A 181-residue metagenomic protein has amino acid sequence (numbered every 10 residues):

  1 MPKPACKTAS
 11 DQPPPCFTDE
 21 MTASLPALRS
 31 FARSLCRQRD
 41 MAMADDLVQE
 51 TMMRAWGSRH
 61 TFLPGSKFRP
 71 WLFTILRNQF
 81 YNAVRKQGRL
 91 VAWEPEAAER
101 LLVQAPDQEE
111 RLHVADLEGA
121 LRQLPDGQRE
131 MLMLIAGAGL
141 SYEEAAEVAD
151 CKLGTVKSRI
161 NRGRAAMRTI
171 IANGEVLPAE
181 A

Functional and structural regions predicted by a protein language model:
P2-C6, C16-F17, R39, E147-V148 (+1 more regions): C-terminal edge and immediately downstream basic/flexible tail or linker adjoining helix-turn-helix-like DNA-binding
T8, Q12-C16, A97-R122: Acidic, proline/glycine-rich intrinsically disordered inter-domain spacer in sigma factors
A9-E20, S30-E50, H60-L63: Short, charged helix-capping/linker segments at alpha-helix termini
L28, A32, A44-A55, I75 (+3 more regions): Short, small-hydrophobic-rich alpha-helical interface motif
R29, M52, P125, R129 (+1 more regions): C-terminal flanking helix
Q49-W56, S66-R89, R164: Σ70-family region 2.3-2.4 aromatic/basic alpha-helix that recognizes the −10 promoter and nucleates DNA melting
A83-L112, V176-E180: Short, basic/polar amphipathic helix motif occurring as a linker/hinge flanking DNA-binding modules in transcription
R122, D126-E130, A138-T155, T169: Helix-turn-helix DNA-binding module
